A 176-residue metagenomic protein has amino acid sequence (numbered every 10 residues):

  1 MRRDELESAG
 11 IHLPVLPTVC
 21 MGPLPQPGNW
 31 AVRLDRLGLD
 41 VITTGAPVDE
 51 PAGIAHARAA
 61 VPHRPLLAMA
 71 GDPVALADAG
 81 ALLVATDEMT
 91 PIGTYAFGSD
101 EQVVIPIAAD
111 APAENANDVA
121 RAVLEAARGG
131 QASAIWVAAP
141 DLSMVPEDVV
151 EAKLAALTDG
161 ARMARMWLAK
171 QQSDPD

Functional and structural regions predicted by a protein language model:
M1-D176: Domain-level signal for soluble alpha/beta catalytic cores
